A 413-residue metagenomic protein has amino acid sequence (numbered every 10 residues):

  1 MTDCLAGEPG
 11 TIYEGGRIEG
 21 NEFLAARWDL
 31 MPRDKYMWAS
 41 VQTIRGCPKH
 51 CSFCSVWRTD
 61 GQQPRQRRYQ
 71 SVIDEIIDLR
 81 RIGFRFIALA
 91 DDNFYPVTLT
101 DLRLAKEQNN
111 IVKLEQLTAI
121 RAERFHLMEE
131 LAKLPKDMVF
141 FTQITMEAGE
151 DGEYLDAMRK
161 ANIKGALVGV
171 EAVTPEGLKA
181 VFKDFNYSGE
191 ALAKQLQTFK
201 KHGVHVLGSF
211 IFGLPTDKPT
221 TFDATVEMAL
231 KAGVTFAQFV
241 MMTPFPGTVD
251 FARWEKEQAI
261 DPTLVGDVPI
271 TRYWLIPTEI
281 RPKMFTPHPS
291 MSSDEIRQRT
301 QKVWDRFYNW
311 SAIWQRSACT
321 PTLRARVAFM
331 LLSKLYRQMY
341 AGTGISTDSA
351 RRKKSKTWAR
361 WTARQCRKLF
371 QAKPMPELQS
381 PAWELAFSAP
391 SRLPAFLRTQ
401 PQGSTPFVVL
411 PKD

Functional and structural regions predicted by a protein language model:
M1-L5, I76, V303: Hydrophobic "lid"/C-terminal helical patch of Rossmann-like NAD(P)-dependent dehydrogenase/epimerase domains
M1-N21, M241, G247: Glycine-rich beta-alpha loop elements in corrinoid/cobalamin-binding modules across cobalamin-dependent enzymes
I12-Y13, F141, L207, Q238: Structural detector of well-ordered beta-strand residues that form the stable sheet scaffold of enzyme domains
G15-R17, V56, D91-D92, A318-C319: Short, well-ordered beta-to-alpha junction loops that form the rim of enzyme active sites and present histidine/acidic
E22-L207, L214, P219-E227: Radical SAM [4Fe-4S] cluster-binding motif and immediate context
K49, Y95-N109, E176-F182, F212-T220 (+2 more regions): Flexible glycine/acidic-rich beta-alpha junction loops that bind and position SAM and/or redox cofactors in anaerobic
V204-S209, M228-V240: Conserved beta-strand->loop/alpha-helix structural units within folded catalytic cores of enzymes with alpha/beta
E255, T263, D267-D413: Radical SAM enzyme core and accessory elements
